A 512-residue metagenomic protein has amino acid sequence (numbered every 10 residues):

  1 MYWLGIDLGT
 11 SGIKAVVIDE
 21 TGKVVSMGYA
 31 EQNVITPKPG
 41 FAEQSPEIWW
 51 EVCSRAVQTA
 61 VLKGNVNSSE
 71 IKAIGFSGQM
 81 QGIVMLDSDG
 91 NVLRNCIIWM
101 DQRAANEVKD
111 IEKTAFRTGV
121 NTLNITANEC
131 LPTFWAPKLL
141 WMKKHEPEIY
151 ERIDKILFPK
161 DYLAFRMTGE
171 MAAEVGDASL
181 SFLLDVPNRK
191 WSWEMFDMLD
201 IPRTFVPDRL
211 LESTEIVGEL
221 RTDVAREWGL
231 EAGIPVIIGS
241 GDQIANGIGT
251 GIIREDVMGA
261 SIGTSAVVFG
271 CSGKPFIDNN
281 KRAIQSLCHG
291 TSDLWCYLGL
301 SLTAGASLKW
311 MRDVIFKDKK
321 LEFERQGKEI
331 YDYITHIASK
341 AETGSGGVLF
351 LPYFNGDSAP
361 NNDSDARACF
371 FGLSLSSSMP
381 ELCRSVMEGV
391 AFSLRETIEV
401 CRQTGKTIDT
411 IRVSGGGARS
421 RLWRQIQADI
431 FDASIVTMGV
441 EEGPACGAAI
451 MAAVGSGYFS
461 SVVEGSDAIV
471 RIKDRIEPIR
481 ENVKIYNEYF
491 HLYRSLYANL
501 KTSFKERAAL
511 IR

Functional and structural regions predicted by a protein language model:
M1-Y29, I35-T36, K72-T114, E148 (+2 more regions): Glycine/Thr-rich phosphate-binding loops that ligate phosphate moieties of nucleotide and other phosphorylated ligands
F41, R55-Q326, Y333: Glycine-rich phosphate-binding/catalytic subdomain of phosphoryl-transfer and nucleotide/sugar-phosphate-processing
S45: Divalent-cation-assisted or electrostatically stabilized phosphate/pyrophosphate-binding catalytic cores
